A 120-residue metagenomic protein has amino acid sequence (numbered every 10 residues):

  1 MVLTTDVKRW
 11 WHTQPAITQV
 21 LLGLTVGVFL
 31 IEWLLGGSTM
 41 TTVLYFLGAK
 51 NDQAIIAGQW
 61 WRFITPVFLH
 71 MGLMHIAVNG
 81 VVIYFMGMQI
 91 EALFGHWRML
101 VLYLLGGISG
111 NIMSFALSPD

Functional and structural regions predicted by a protein language model:
M1-T13: Cytosolic juxtamembrane amphipathic/interface segments immediately preceding and feeding into a transmembrane helix
Q14-D120: N-terminal TM1-TM2 helical hairpin plus the immediately adjacent luminal interfacial "cap"
